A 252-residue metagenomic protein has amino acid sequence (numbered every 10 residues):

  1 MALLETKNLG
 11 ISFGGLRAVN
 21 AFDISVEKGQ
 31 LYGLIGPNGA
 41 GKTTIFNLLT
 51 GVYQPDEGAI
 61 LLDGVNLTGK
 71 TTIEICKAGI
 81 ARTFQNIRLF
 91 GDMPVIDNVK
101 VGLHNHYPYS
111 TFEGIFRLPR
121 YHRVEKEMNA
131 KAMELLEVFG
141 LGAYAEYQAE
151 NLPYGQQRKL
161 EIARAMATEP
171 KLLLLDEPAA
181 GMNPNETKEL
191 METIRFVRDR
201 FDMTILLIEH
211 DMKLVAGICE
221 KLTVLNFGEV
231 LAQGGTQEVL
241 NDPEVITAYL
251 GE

Functional and structural regions predicted by a protein language model:
A2-E252: Glycine-rich phosphate-binding loops of nucleotide-dependent enzymes
